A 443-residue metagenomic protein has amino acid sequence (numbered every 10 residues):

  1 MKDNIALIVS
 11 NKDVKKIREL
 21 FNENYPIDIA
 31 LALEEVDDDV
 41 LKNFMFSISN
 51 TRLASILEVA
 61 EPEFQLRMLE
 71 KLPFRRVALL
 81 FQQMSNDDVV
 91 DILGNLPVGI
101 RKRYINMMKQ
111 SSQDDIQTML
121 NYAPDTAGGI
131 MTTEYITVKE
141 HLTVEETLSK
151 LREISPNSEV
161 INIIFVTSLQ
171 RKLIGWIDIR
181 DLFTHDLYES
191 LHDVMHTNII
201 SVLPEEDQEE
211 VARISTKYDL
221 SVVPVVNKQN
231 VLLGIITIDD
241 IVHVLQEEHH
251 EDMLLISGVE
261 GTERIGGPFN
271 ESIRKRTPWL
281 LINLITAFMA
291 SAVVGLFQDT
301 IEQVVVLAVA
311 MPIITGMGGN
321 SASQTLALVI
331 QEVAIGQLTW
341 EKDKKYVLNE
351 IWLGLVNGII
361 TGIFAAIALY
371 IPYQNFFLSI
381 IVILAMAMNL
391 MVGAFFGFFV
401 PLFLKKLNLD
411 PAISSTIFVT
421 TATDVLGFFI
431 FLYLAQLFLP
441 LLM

Functional and structural regions predicted by a protein language model:
M1-I256: Hydrophobic packing positions in regular secondary-structure scaffolds
H249-A387, M391-I413, I417-T421, I430-M443: Alpha-helical transmembrane segments and their membrane-interface boundaries that form or gate the permeation pathway
V425-L426: Active-site His/Glu-centered metal-binding helix of metallohydrolases
